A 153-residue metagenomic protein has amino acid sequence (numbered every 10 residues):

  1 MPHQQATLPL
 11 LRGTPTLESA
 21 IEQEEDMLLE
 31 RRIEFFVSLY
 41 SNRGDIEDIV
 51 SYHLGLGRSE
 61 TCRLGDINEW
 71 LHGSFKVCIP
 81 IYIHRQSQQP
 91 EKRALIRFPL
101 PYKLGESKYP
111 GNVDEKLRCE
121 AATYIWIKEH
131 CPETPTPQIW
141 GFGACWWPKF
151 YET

Functional and structural regions predicted by a protein language model:
M1-E69: Juxta-kinase regulatory segment immediately upstream of eukaryotic protein kinase catalytic domains
G65-T153: ATP-binding pocket architecture of kinase catalytic cores
